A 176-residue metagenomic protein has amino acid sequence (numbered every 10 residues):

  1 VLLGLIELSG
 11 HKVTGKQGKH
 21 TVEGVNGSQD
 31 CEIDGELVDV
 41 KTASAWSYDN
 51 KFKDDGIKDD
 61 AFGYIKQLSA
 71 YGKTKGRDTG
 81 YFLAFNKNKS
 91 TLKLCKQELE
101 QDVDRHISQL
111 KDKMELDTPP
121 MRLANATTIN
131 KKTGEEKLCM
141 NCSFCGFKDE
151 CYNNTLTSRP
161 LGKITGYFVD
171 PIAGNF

Functional and structural regions predicted by a protein language model:
V1, K66-A70: Short amphipathic alpha-helical face segments that pack within enzyme cores and frequently flank/anchor catalytic
V1-L37, S44-K58, F62, I164-V169: Metal-dependent nuclease catalytic cores that hydrolyze phosphodiester bonds in DNA/RNA, characterized by
E32, E36-V40, T79-A84: A structural signal for short, well-ordered beta-strand segments and their strand-loop junctions that often border
K41-A45, F85-N88: An acidic- and aromatic-residue-enriched active-site/binding cleft used to recognize and process polar
N50, K58-D60, A70, T74-F176: Metal-dependent nuclease catalytic regions and adjoining charged, substrate-binding loops involved in nucleic-acid end
